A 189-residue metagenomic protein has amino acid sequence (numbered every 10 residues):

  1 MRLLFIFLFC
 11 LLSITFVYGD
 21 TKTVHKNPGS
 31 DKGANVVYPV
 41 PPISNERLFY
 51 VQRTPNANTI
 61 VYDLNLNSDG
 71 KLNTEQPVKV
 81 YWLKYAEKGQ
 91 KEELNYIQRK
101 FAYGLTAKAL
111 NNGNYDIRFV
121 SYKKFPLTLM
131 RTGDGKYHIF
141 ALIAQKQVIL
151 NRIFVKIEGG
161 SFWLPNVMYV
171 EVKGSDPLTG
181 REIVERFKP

Functional and structural regions predicted by a protein language model:
M1-H25: Bacterial Sec-dependent N-terminal signal peptides
D20, K188-P189: Short, solvent-exposed mixed-charge patches
D20-L94, E182: N-terminal export/targeting and maturation segments
P39-P42, A107-L110, W163: Structural signature of eukaryotic scaffold interfaces centered on beta-propeller domains
W82-L150: Mature extracytoplasmic domains of secretory-pathway proteins
A107, T128-L129, K156-L164: Short linear motifs in intrinsically disordered
I149-I157: Short, solvent-exposed, Trp/other aromatic-anchored flexible loops in extracytoplasmic proteins
G160-E185: Short, exposed beta-strand-loop hairpins at the edges of beta-sheets in extracellular/periplasmic proteins
